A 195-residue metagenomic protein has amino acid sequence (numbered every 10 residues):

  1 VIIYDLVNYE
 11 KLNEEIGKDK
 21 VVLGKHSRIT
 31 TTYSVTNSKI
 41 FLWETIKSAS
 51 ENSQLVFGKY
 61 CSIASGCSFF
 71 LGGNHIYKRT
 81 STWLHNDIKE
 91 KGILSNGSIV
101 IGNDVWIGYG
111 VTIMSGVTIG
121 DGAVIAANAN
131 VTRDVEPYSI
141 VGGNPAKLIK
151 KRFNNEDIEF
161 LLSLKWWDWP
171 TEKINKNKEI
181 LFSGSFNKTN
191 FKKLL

Functional and structural regions predicted by a protein language model:
V1-G24: Extended, small-residue-rich solenoid/repeat segments and analogous flexible loops that form exposed scaffolds
I3-L6, N37-S38, L71-G73, S115-G116 (+1 more regions): A short acidic/small-residue loop/turn micro-motif
V22, V56, V100, T118 (+1 more regions): ABC ATPase A-loop
R28-S115: Flexible, glycine/small-residue-enriched loop-and-beta-strand segment within the central core of proteins
N86-M114, P145-L195: C-terminal segments of enzyme domains that contribute to small-molecule binding surfaces
G110-A123, A129-R133: Beta-rich strand-turn-strand
G120, T132-G142, K151: Short conserved catalytic/interaction loops centered on acidic-Pro-aromatic/His motifs
